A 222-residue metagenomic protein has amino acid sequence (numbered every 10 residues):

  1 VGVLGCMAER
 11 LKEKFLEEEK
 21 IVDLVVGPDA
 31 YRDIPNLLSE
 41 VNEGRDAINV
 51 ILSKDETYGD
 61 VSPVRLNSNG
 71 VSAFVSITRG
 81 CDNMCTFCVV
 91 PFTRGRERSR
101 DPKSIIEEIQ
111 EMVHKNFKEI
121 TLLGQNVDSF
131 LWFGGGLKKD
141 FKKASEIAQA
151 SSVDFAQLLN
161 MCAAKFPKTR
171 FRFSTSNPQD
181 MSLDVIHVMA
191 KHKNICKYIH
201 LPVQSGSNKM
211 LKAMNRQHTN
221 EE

Functional and structural regions predicted by a protein language model:
V1, R10, H114-E222: Conserved SAM/AdoMet-binding glycine-rich loop
V1-F130, D154, E222: Proteins enriched for Cys/Gly/acidic motifs involved in redox and nucleic-acid/cofactor modification
